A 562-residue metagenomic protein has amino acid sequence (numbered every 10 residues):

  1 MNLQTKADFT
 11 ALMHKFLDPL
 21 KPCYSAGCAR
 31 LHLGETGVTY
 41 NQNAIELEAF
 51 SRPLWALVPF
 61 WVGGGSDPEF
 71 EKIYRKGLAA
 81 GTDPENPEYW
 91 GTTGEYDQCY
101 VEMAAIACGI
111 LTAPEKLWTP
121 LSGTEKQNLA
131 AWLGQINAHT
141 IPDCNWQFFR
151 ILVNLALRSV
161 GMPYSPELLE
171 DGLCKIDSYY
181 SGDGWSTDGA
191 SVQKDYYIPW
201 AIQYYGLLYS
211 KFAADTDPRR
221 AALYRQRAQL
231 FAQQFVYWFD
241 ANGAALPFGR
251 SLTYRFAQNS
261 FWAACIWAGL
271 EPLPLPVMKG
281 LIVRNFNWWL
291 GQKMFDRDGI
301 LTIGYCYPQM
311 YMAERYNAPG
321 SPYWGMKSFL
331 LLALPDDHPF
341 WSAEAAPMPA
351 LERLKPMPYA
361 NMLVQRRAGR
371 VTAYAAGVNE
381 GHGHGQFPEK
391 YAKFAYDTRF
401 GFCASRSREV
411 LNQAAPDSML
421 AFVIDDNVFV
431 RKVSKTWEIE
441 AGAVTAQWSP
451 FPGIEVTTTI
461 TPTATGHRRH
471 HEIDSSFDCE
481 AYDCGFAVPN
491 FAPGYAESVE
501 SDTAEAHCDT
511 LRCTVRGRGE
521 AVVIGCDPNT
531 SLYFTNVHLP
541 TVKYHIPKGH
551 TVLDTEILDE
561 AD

Functional and structural regions predicted by a protein language model:
M1-E48, K72-G77: Low-complexity, Ser/Thr/Pro/Gly-enriched N-terminal "stalk/linker" regions
N43, Y311-R315, L539-I546: Short, flexible active-site recognition loops that position polar ligands and cofactors
N43-A49, W55-F60, D67, E71-A263: Aromatic-lined, polymer-binding surfaces characteristic of secreted/periplasmic polysaccharide-degrading enzymes
L47, Y100, P319, M357 (+2 more regions): Solvent-exposed loop and beta-edge segments used for protein-protein assembly and interaction
D67, L275, C479-Y482: Short, conserved charged micro-motifs
E85-W90, L129, D240-P247, L252-G383: Carbohydrate-active enzyme catalytic cores, enriched for enzymes that act on polyanionic acidic polysaccharides
P349-N427, V433-S434: Low-complexity, glycine/alanine/valine/leucine- and proline-rich hydrophobic stretches
S407-D562: Extended repeat-based interaction scaffolds and adjacent low-complexity, acidic/S/T/P-biased segments that form broad
